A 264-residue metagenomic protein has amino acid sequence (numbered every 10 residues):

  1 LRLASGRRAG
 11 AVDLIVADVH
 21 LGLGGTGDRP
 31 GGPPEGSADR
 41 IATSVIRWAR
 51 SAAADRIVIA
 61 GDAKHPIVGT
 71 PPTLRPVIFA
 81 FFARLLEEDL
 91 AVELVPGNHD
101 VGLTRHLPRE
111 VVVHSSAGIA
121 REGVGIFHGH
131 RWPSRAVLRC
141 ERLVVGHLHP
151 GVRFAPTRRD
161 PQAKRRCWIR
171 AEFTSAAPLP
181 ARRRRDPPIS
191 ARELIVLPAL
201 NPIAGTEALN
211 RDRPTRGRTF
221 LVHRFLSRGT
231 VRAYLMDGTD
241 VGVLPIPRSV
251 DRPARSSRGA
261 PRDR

Functional and structural regions predicted by a protein language model:
L1-A60, K64-R264: Extended recognition/assembly regions associated with phosphoester-bond processing machinery
